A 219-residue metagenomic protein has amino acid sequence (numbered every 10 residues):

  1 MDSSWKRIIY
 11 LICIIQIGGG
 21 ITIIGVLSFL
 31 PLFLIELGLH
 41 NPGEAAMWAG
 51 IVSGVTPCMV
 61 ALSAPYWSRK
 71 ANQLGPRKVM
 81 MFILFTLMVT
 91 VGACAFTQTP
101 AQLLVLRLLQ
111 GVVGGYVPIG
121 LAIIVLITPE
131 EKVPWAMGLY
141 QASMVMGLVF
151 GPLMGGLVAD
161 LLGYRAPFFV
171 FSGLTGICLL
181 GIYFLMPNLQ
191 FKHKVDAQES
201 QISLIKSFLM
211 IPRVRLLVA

Functional and structural regions predicted by a protein language model:
M1-W5, P187-V218: Juxtamembrane intracellular "pre-TM" segments in multi-pass secondary transporters
W5-L32, R213-A219: Pair of pore-lining "gating" transmembrane helices in MFS-fold secondary transporters
F29-A46: Short amphipathic helix-loop junctions that connect adjacent transmembrane helices in Major Facilitator Superfamily/SLC
I51-W67: Central cavity-lining transmembrane alpha-helices of secondary-active solute carriers, predominantly the Major
L62-C94: Conserved MFS/SLC helix-loop-helix module at the cytosolic interface between two early adjacent transmembrane helices
T90, A101-L109: Paired small-residue
L106-M144: Cytoplasmic helix-loop-helix junction between adjacent transmembrane helices in 12-TM secondary transporters
Y140-Y183: Helix-loop-helix hairpin linking two adjacent transmembrane segments in secondary transporters
